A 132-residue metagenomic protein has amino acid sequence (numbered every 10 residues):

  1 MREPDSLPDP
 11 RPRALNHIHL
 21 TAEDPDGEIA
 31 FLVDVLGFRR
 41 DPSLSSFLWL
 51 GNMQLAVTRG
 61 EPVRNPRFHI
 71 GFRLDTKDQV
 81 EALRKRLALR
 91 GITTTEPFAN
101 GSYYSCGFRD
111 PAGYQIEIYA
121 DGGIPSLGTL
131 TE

Functional and structural regions predicted by a protein language model:
M1-P8, R84, L89-E132: Vicinal oxygen chelate
P4, F38-F68, L74, Q115-G122: Conserved short beta-strand elements that form part of the metal-binding/catalytic scaffold of enzyme active sites
P10-R13, H19-L55: Core segments of cupin and vicinal oxygen chelate
L15-E23, W49, P62-R86, Y104-R109 (+1 more regions): Vicinal oxygen chelate
V35-R40, D75, T95-F98: Short linear motifs in intrinsically disordered
V57, Q79-E81, P125-L127: Intrinsically disordered, low-complexity acidic/polar segments
